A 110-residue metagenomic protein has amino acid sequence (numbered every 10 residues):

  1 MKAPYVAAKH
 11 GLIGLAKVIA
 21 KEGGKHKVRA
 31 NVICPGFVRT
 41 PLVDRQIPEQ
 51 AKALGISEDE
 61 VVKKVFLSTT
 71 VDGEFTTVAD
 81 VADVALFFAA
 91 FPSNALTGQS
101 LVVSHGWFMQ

Functional and structural regions predicted by a protein language model:
M1-P4: Conserved catalytic loop/helix region of short-chain dehydrogenase/reductase
A8, A16: Active-site helix of classical SDR
G24, R29, L96-G98: Short, small/polar-rich loop/turn modules that mediate ligand/substrate recognition or access, typified
R29-R39, A89, V102-S104: Conserved SDR Rossmann-fold cofactor-binding beta-strand/turn motif
P35-R45, E49, A53: Short, flexible catalytic-loop segment of classical short-chain dehydrogenase/reductase
A51-V78: Catalytic Tyr-x(3-8)-Lys segment
D72-V103, F108-M109: C-terminal substrate-recognition "lid" of short-chain dehydrogenase/reductases
